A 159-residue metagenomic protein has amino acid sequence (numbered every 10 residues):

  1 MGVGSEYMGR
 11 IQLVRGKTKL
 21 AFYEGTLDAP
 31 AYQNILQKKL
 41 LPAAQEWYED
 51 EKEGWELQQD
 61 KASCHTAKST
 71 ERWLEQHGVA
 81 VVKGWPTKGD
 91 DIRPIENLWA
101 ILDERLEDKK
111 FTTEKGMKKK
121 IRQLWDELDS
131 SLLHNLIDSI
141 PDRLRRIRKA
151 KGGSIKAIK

Functional and structural regions predicted by a protein language model:
M1-E51: Electropositive, glycine- and tryptophan-enriched low-complexity nucleic-acid-binding patches
G4-E6, A29, Q33, Q37 (+6 more regions): Generic preference for well-ordered alpha-helical elements
G9-R10, L36, L40, L57-D60 (+6 more regions): Mobile genetic element proteins and their domesticated derivatives, centered on retroelements and DNA transposons
I11-R15, K61, G78, K83-W85 (+2 more regions): Residues that form ligand- and interface-recognition hot spots within folded domains
L20, D28, K68, R72 (+2 more regions): Serine/threonine-rich, low-complexity intrinsically disordered segments
N34-G84: RNase H-like DDE/DDD metal-dependent nuclease/strand-transfer catalytic core used by mobile genetic elements
Q59-K61, K68-S69, K83-E107: RNase H-like two-metal-ion nuclease catalytic core shared by retroviral integrases and related mobile-element nucleases
I95-K159: C-terminal anion-handling pockets and recognition modules
